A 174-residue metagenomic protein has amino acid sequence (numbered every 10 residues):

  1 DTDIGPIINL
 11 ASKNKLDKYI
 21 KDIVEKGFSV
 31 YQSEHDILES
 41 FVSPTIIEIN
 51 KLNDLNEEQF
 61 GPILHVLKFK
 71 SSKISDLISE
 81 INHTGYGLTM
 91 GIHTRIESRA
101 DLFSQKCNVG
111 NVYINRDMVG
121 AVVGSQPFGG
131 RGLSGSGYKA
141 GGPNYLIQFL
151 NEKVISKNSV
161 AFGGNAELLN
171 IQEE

Functional and structural regions predicted by a protein language model:
D1-G5, F28-I37, L52-N53: Conserved small-domain helix->loop->beta segment predominantly found in fold-type I
I7-L16: Short beta-strand to alpha-helix junction loop
I20-K21, E25, D36-E174: Conserved C-terminal structural/oligomerization subdomain of aldehyde/semialdehyde dehydrogenase
